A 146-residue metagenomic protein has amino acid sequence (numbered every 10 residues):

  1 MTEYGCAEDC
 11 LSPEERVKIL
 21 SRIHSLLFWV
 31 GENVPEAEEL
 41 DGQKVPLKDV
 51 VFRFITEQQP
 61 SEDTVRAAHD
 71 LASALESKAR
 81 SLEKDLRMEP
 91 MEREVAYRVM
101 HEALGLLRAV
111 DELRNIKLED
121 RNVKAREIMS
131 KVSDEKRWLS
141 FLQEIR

Functional and structural regions predicted by a protein language model:
T2-S73, R121-R146: Long, non-catalytic architectural segments outside compact domain cores
F54-Q58, E62, L82-R93, K117: Secondary-structure edge/capping motif, primarily at the C-terminal ends of alpha-helices and the immediately following
A72-L86, L106, L113: Non-transmembrane amphipathic alpha-helical segments
E83, P90, R114, R121-K124 (+1 more regions): Coiled-coil heptad-register positions
R93-L104: Short, charged, amphipathic alpha-helical segments
L104-N122: Amphipathic alpha-helical coiled-coil segments
